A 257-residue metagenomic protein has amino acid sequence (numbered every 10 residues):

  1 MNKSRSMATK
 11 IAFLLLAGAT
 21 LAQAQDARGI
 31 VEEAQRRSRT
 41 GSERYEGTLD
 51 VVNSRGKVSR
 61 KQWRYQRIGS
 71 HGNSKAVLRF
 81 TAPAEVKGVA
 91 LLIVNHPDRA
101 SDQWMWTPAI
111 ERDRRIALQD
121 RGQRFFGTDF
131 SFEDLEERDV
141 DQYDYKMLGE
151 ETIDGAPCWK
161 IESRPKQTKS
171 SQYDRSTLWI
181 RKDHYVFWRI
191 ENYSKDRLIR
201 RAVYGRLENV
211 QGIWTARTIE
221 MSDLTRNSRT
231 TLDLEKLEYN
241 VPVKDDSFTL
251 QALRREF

Functional and structural regions predicted by a protein language model:
M1-A12: Bacterial N-terminal signal peptides that target proteins for export
L14-A24: Hydrophobic h-region of N-terminal signal peptides that target proteins for export in Gram-negative bacteria
Q25-D26, R44, L49-G56, E85 (+3 more regions): Mature-chain termini and adjacent capping regions
D26-A109, K146: N-terminal mature ectodomain segment of secretory-pathway/periplasmic proteins
R28, S59-R60, L135-M147, L198-R201: A short, amphipathic edge element
I68-S74, G149-P157, V210-Q211: Short, ordered beta-strand-loop transition motifs
T81, L92-V94, D102-W106, R112-I116 (+2 more regions): Gly/Pro-enriched, hydrophobic low-complexity segments that function as extracytoplasmic propeptides/linkers
Y143, L148-G149, S176, G205: Residue-level detector of beta-strand structural context in well-folded domains
